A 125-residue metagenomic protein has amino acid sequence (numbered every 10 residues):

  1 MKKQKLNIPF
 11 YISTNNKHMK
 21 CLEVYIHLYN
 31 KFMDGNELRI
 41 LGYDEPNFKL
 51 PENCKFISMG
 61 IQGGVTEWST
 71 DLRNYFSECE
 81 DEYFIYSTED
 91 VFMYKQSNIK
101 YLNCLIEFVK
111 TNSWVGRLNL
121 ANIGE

Functional and structural regions predicted by a protein language model:
M1-V24: N-proximal low-complexity "stem/linker" segments adjacent to membrane-targeting elements
Y11-T14, R39-G42, N119: Short beta-strand segments
L22-H27, T66-R73, N98-E107: Well-ordered, non-membrane alpha-helical segments in soluble/globular domains
Y25-E37: Short, acidic, metal-binding catalytic loop of nucleotide-sugar glycosyltransferases
L41-F84: Active-site-proximal specificity loops/subdomain of glycosyltransferases
S87: Catalytic metal- and UDP-sugar-binding loop of GT-A-like glycosyltransferases, i.e., residues flanking the conserved
V91-M93: Acidic metal-phosphate-binding loop of nucleotide-sugar-dependent transferases
K95-G124: Conserved donor-nucleotide/metal-binding helix-loop-beta segment in metal-dependent transferases, i.e., the alpha-helix
